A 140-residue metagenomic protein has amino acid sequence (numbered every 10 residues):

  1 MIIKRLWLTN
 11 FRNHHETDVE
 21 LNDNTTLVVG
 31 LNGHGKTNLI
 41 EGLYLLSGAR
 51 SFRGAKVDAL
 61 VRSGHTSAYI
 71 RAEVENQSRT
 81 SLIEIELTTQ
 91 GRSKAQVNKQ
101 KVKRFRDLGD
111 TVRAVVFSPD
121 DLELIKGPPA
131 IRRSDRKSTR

Functional and structural regions predicted by a protein language model:
M1-L45: Pre-Walker A-like glycine/lysine-rich segment at the N-terminus of P-loop NTPase domains
T37, L124-I125: Short active-site-adjacent helix-start/loop capping segments
S47-E123, P129-I131, R140: Nucleotide-state sensing region of NTPase/ATPase domains
